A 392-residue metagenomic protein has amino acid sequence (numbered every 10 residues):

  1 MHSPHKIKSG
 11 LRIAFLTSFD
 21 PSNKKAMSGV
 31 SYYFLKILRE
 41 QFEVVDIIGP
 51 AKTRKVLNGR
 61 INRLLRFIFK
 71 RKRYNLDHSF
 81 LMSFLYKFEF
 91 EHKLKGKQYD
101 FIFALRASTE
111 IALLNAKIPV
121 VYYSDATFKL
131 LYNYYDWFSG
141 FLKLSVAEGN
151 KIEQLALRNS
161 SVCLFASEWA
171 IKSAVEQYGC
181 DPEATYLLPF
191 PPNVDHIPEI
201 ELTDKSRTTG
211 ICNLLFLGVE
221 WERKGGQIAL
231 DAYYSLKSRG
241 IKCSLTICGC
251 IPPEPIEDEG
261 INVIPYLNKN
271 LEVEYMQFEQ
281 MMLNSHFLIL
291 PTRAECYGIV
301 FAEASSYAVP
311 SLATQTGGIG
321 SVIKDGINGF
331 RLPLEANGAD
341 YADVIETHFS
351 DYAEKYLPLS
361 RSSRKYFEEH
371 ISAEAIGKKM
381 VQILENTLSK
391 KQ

Functional and structural regions predicted by a protein language model:
L142-C163: Membrane-proximal helix-turn-helix segments that form the acceptor-binding/catalytic region of lipid-linked
W169, P191: Carbohydrate-associated surface elements
E199-K224, L230-S235, L245-C248: Conserved donor-binding/catalytic core segment of Leloir-type glycosyltransferases
G249-F287: Nucleotide-activated donor-binding/catalytic signature segment of Leloir-type glycosyltransferases, i.e., the conserved
R293: Aromatic "clamp/platform" in nucleotide-sugar-dependent glycosyltransferases that forms part of the donor/acceptor
P310-T314, I323: Short hydrophobic beta-strand element within catalytic cores of glycosyltransferases and related nucleotide-activated
G320-T347: Change "using UDP/GDP/dTDP sugars" to "using nucleotide sugars
E354-H370, K379: A short, well-ordered alpha-helix in the C-terminal region of glycosyltransferases
